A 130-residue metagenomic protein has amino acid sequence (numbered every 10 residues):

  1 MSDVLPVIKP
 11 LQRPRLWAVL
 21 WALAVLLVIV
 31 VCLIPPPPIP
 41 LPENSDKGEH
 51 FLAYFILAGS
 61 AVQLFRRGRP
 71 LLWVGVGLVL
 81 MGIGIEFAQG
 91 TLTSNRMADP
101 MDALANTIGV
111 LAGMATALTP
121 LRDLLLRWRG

Functional and structural regions predicted by a protein language model:
M1-M101, T107, L111-G130: Bulky hydrophobic segments
